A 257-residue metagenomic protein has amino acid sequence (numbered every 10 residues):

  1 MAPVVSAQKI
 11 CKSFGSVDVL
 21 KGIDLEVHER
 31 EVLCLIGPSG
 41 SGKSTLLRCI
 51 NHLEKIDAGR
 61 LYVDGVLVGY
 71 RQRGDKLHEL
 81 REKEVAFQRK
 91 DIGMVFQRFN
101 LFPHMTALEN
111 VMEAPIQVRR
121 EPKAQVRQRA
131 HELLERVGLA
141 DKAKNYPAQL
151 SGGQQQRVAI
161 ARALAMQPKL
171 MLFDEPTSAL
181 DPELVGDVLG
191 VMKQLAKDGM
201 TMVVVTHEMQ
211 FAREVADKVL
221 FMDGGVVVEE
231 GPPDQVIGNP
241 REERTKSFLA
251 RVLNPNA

Functional and structural regions predicted by a protein language model:
A2-P233: ABC family nucleotide-binding domain
D234-A257: C-terminal boundary and immediately downstream tail of ABC-type ATPase nucleotide-binding domains
